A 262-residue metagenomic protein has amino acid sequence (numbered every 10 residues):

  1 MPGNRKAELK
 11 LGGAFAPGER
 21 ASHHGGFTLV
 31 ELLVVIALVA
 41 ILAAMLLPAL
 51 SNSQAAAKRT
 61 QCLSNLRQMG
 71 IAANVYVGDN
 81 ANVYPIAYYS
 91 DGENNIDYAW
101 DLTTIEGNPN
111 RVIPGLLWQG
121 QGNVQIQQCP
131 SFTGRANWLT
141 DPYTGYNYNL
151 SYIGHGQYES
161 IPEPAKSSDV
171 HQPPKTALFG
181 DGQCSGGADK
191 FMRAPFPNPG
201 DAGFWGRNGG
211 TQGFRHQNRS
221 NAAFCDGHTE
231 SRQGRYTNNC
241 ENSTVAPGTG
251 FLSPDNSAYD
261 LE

Functional and structural regions predicted by a protein language model:
M1-F27: N-terminal leader/signal peptides at the extreme start of proteins
K10-A14, H23, V35, K58 (+1 more regions): Short amphipathic alpha-helical "recognition" segments used for binding
A21-S22, A44, F214, D226: Intrinsically disordered, low-complexity regions enriched for glutamine and histidine
H24-S64: Amphipathic alpha-helical segments typified by the pilin-like N-terminal helix that continues immediately C-terminal
T60-E262: Short, well-structured segments within or immediately adjacent to enzyme catalytic domains that line ligand-binding
